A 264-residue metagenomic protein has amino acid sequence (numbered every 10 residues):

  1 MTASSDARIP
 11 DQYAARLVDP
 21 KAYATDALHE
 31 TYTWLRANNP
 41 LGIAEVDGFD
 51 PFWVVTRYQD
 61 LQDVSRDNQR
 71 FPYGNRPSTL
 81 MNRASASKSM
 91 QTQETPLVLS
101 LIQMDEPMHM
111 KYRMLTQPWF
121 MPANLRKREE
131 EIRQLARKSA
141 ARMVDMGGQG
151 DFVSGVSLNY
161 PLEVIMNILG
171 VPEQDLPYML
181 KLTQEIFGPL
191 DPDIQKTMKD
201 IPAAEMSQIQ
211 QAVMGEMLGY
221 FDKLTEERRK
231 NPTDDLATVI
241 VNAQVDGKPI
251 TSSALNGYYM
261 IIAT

Functional and structural regions predicted by a protein language model:
M1-V153, L162, M166-L180, Q184-A212 (+1 more regions): Active-site substrate-recognition loop segments, prototypically the cytochrome P450 B′-helix/B-C loop
M121, L125, E226, V245 (+1 more regions): Alpha-solenoid HEAT/Armadillo repeat architecture
V144-Q149, K230-N231, V245-I250: Short, glycine- and charge-enriched coil/turn segments that flank and shape catalytic ligand pockets
L158, L162, M214-L218, V245-T264: Central I-helix of cytochrome P450 enzymes
P161, F221, I240: Conserved hydrophobic/aromatic pocket- or pore-lining residues that grip, position, or stack substrates in active sites
P172-Q174, T225-D234: Proline-centered turn/helix-capping motifs that create local helix->coil transitions or kinks
L180-K181, R229-I240: Short, charged hinge/linker segments at domain and secondary-structure junctions
V213-K230: C-terminal domain-closing interface element
